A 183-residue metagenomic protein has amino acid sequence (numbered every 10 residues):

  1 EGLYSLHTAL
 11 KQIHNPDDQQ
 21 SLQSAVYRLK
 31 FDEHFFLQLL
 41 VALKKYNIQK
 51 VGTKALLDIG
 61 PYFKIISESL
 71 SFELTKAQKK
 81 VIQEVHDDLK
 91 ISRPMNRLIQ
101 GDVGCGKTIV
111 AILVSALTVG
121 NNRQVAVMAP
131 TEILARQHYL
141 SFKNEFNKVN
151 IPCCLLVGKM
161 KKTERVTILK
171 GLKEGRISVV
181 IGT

Functional and structural regions predicted by a protein language model:
E1-S69: Upstream accessory/linker segments immediately N-terminal to the RecA-like ATPase cores of bacterial MutS and a subset
G52-Q100: Conserved pre-motif I regulatory segment
N96, V110-Y139, N147-P152: Conserved SF1/SF2 helicase motif Ia
G106: Conserved glycine(s) of the Walker
I133-Q137, L155, K159-E164: AAA+/P-loop NTPase substrate/partner-engagement loops
K159-V180: Conserved motor-coupling elements within RecA-like helicase/translocase cores
